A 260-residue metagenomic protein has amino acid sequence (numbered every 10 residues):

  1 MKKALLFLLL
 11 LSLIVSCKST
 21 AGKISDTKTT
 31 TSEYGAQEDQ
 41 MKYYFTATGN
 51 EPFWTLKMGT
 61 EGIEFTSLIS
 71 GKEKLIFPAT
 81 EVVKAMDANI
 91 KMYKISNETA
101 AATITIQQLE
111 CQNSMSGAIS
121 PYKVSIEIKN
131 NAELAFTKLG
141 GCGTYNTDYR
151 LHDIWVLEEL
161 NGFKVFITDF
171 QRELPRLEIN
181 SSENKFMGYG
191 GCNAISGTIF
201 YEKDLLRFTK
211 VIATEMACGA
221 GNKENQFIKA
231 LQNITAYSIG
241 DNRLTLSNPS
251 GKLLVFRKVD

Functional and structural regions predicted by a protein language model:
M1-T27: Bacterial Sec-dependent N-terminal signal peptides
C17-T46, F77-T80, A85-K91, S96 (+2 more regions): Lipid interaction determinants
K28-G71: An ectodomain-focused feature that recognizes extracytoplasmic/extracellular
G59-N89: N-terminal, post-signal-peptide region of Sec/Tat-exported proteins
